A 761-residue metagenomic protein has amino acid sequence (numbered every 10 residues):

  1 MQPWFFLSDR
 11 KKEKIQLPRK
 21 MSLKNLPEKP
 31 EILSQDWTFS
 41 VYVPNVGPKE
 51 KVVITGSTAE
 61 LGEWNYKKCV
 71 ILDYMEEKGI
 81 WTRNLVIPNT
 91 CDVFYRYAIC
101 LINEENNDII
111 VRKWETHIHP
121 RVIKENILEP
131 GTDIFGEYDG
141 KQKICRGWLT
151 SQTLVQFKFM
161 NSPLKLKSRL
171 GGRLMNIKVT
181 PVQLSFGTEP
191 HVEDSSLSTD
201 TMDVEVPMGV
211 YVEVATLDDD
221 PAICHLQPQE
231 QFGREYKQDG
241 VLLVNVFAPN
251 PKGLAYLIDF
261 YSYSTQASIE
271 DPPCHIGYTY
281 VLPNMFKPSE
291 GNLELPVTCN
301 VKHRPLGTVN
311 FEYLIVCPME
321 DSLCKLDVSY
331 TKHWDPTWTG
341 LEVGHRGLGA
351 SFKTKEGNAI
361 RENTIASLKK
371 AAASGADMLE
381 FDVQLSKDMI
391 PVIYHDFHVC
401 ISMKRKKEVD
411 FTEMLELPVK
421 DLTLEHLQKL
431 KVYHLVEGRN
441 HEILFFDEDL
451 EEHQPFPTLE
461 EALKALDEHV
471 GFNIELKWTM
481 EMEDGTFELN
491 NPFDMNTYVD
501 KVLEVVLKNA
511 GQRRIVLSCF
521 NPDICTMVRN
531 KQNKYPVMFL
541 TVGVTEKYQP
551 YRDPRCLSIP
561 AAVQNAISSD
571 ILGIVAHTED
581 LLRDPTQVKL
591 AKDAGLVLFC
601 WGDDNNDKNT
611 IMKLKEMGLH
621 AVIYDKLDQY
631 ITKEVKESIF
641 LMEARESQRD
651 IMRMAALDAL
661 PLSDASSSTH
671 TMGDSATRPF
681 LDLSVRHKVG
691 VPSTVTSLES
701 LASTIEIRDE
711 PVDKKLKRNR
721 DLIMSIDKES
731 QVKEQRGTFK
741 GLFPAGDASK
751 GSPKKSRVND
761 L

Functional and structural regions predicted by a protein language model:
W4-V46, F135-K141: Basic K/R-rich, polyanion-interacting modules in nucleoproteins and related proteins
P27, C69-D73, R83-L85, Q231-G233 (+1 more regions): Beta-strand-rich interaction surfaces with strong enrichment in secreted/lumenal proteins
S34-T38, K78-N84, M378: Intrinsic-disorder/low-complexity, polar/charged segments enriched in Ser/Thr/Lys/Arg/Asp/Glu/Gln
D36, K49-V53, C69, D92-F94 (+3 more regions): Exposed beta-strand and adjacent loop surfaces of beta-rich binding modules that mediate intermolecular recognition
V43-T90, C100-L128: Aromatic-rich carbohydrate-binding modules that target alpha-glucans
I87-C91, P249-K252: Surface-exposed, short loops/turns at beta-strand junctions within beta-sandwich domains
C91-L101, L254-S262: A short, solvent-exposed beta-strand micro-motif common in secreted/extracellular proteins
I134-L761: Phosphate-group recognition and catalysis centered on beta-loop-alpha active-site segments
